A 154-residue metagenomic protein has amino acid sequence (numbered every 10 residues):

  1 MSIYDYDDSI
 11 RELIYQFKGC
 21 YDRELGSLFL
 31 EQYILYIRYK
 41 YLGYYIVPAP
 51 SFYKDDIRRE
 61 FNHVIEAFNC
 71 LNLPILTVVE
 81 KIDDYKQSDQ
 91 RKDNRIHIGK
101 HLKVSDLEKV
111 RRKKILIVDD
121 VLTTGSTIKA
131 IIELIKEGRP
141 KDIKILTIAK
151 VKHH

Functional and structural regions predicted by a protein language model:
M1-Y45, Y53-F61, E80-R111, A149-H154: Active-site-facing substrate-recognition patch
L35, E66-L73, K129, E133-E137: Short, well-ordered alpha-helices that flank and scaffold nucleotide-derived cofactor binding pockets
Y45, P74-I75, K114, K141-K144: Residues at the starts of beta-strands that form the adenosine-phosphate
P48-P50, D119, T147-A149: Short beta-strand/turn micro-motifs composed of small residues that flank or help shape donor/cofactor-binding pockets
A67-K86: Histidine/lysine/aspartate-rich catalytic loop segments that bind and position anionic ligands
I117-I131: A phosphate-binding catalytic loop at a beta-strand-loop-alpha-helix junction that coordinates phosphoryl groups
K129-H154: PRPP-dependent phosphoribosyltransferase catalytic core
